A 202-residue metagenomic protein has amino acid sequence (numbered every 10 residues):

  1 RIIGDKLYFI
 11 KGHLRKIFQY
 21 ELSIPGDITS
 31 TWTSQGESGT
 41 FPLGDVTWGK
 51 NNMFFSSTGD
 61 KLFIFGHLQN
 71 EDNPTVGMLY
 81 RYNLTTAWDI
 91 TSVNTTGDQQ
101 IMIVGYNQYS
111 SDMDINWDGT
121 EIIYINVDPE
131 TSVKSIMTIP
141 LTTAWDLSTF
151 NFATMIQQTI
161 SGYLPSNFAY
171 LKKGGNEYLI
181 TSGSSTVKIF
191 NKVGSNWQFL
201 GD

Functional and structural regions predicted by a protein language model:
R1-D202: Polar, enzyme-active/binding microenvironments
